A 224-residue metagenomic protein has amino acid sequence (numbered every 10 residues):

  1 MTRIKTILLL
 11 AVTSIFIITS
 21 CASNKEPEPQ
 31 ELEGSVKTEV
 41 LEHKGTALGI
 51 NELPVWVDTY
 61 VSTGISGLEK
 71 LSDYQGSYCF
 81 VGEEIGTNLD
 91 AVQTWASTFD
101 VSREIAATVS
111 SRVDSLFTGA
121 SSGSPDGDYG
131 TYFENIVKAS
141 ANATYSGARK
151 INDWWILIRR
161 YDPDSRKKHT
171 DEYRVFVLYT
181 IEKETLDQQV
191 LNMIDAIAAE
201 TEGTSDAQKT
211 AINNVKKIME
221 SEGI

Functional and structural regions predicted by a protein language model:
M1-A22: Sec-dependent bacterial lipoprotein signal peptides
C21-I224: Domain-level marker for long, solvent-exposed, non-transmembrane regions
